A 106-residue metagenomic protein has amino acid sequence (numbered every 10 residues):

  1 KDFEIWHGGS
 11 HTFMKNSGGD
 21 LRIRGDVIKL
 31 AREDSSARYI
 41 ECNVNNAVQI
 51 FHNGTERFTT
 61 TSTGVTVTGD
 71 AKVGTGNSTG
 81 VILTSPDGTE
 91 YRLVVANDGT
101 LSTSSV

Functional and structural regions predicted by a protein language model:
K1-E56, G64-V106: Self-maturation zones of extracellular/virion spikes and adhesins
